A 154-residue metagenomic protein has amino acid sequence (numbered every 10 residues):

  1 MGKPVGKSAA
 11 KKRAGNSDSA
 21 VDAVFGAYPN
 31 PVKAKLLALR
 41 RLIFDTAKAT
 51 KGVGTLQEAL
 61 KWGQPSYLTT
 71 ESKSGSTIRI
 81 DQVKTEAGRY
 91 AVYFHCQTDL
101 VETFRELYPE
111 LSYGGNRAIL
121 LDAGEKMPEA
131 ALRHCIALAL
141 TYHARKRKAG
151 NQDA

Functional and structural regions predicted by a protein language model:
M1-A154: Charge-dense, helix-prone N-terminal extensions
